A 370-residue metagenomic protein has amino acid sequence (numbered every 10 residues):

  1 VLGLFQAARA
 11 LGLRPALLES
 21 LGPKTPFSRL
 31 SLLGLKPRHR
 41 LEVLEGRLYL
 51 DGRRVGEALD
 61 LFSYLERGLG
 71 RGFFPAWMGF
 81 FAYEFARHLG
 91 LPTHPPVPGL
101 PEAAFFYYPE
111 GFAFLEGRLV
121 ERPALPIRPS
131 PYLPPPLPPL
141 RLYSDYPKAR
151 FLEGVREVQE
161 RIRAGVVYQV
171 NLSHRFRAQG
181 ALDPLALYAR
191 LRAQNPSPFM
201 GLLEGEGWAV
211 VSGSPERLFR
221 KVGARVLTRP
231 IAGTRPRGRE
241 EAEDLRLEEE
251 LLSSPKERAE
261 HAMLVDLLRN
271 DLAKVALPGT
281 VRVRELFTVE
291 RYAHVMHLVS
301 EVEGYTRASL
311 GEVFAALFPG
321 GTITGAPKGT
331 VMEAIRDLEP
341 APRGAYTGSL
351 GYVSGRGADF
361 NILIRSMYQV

Functional and structural regions predicted by a protein language model:
V1-V370: Extended alpha-helical targeting/anchoring segments, especially N-terminal organellar/secretory targeting helices
